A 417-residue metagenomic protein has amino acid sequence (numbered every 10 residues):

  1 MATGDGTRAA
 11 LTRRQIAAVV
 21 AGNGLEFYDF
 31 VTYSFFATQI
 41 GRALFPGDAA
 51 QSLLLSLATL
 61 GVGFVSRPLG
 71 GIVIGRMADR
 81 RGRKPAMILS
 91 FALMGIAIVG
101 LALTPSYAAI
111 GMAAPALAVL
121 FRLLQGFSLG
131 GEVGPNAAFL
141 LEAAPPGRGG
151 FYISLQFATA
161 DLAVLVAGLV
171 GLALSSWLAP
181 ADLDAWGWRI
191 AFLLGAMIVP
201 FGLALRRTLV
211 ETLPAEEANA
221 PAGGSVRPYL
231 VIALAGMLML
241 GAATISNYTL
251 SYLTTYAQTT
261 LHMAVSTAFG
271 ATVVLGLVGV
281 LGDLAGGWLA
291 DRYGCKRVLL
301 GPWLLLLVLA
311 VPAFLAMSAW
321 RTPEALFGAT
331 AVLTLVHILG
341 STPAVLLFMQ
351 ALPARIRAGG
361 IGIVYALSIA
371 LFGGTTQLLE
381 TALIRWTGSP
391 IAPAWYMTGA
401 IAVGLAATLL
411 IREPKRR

Functional and structural regions predicted by a protein language model:
S34, L230-V278, G373-Q377: Extracytoplasmic gate region of multi-pass secondary transporters
A37-R67: Extracellular/periplasmic helix-loop-helix junction of adjacent transmembrane segments in MFS-like secondary
G71-G82, D283-C295: Helix-to-loop junctions at the C-terminal end of transmembrane segments in multipass secondary transporters
R80-F91, R292-L304: Cytoplasmic membrane-interface "Motif A"-like loop-to-helix N-cap segments of 12-TM Major Facilitator Superfamily
A92-I110, L305-W320: C-terminal ends and interior cores of transmembrane alpha-helices in multi-pass membrane transporters/permeases
F151-L172, Y365-T376: Glycine-rich segments within core transmembrane alpha-helices of 12-TM secondary carriers
R297-P343: C-terminal transmembrane helical hairpin of 12-TM major facilitator-type secondary transporters
R355-W386: A late C-terminal transmembrane helix in Major Facilitator Superfamily
